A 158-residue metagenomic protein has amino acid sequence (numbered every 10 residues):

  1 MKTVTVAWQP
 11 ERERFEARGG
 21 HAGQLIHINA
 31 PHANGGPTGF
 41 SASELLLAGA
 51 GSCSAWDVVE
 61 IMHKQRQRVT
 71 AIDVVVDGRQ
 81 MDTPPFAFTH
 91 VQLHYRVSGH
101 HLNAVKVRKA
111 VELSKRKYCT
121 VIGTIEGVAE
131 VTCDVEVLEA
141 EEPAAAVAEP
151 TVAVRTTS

Functional and structural regions predicted by a protein language model:
M1-A48, V59-S158: Extended beta-strand/beta-hairpin segments
W56: Short glycine/serine/threonine-rich phosphate/pyrophosphate-binding segments that cradle anionic phosphate groups
